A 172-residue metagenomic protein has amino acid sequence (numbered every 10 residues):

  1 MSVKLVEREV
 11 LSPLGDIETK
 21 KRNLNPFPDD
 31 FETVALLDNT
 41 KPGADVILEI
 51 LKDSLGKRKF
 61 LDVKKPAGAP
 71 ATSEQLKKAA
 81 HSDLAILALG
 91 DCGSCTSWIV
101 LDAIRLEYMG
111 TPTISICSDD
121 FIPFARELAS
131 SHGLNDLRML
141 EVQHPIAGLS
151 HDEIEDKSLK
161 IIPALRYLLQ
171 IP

Functional and structural regions predicted by a protein language model:
M1-P26: N-terminal amphipathic/basic leader segments beginning at the initiator methionine
R22-T33, A79-A80: Glycine-rich phosphate/diphosphate-binding loops that line cofactor/substrate pockets in enzymes
E32-D53: Glycine-rich phosphate/diphosphate-binding loop of Rossmann-like nucleotide-binding domains
L61-A71, Q143-A147: Short beta->alpha junction loops
A67-K78, I154-E155: Structural motif
V100-P123, L140-E141: Short, acidic/small-residue loops that bind anionic groups at enzyme active sites
L140-P172: A charged, well-structured terminal subsegment
